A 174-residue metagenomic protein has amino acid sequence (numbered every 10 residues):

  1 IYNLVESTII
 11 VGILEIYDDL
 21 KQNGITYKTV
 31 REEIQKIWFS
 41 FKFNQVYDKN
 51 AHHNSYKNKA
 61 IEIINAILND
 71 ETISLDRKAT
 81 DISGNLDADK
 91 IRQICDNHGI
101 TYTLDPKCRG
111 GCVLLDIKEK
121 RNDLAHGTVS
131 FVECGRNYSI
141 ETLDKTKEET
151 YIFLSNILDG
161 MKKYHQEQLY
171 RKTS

Functional and structural regions predicted by a protein language model:
I1-Y17, K147: Short, hydrophobic, well-ordered secondary-structure elements
Y2, G12, N23-I37, V46 (+3 more regions): Aromatic-residue detector
N3-V5, R31-W38, N44-Y47, L124 (+1 more regions): Short, charged low-complexity intrinsically disordered segments located at boundaries of structured domains
V5, T26, H52, Y56 (+3 more regions): Non-membrane alpha-helical secondary structure
G12-D105: Helix-loop junctions and short alpha-helical segments
D89-S174: Polyanionic, low-complexity intrinsically disordered segments
